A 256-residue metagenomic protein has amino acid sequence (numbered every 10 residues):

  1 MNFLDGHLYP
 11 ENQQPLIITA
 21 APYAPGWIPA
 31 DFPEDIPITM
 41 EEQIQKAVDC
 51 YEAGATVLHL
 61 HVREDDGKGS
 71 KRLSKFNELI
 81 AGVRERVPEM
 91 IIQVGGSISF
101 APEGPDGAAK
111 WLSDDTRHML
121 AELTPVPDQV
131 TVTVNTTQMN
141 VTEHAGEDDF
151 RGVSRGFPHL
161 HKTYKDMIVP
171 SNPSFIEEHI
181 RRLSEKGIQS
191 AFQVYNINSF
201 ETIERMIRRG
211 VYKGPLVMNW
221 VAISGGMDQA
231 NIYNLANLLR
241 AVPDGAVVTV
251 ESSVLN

Functional and structural regions predicted by a protein language model:
H7-D35, D149-F157, K162: N-terminal small/glycine-rich loop or linker at the start of catalytic domains across soluble metabolic enzymes
A20, A55-D65, I91-S97, Q193: Short beta-strand segments at enzyme active-site cores
P22-Q45, G96-D114, K165-P170, A191 (+2 more regions): Active-site mouth loops of central-metabolism enzymes
E41, E78-P170: Active-site beta->alpha loop and helix N-cap motifs at the rims of alpha/beta catalytic domains
Q43, C50, H61, V130 (+1 more regions): Conserved, mostly hydrophobic/aromatic
T56-E78, W220-S224: Glycine-rich, proline-tolerant flexible connector loops at the mouths of alpha/beta enzymes
K68-G96, H179, L183-E185, A236-A246: Alpha-helix-loop-beta-strand connector modules within alpha/beta enzyme cores
Q129-N256: Catalytic alpha/beta core domains of metabolic enzymes, predominantly
